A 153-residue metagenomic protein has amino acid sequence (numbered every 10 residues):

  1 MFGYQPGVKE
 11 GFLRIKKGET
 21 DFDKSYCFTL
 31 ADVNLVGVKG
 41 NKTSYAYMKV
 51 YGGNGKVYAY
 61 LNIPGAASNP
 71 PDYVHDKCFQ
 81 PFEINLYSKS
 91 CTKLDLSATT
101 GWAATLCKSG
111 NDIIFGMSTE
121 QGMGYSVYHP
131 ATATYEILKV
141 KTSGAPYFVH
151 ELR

Functional and structural regions predicted by a protein language model:
M1-G55: Acidic, serine/threonine- and glycine-rich low-complexity intrinsically disordered segments that serve as flexible
M1-Q5, N41-K56, I63-P64, A98-S109 (+1 more regions): Structural signature of eukaryotic scaffold interfaces centered on beta-propeller domains
F2-P6, I63-P70, T119-G122: Short glycine/acidic-enriched loop and turn motifs that connect beta-strands
G7-D21, Y73-S88, Y125-T134: Beta-propeller blade signature
F22-G37, E83, S90-A98, E136-T142: Beta-propeller fold detector
V50-I84: Internal helical hairpin/lid segments
C78-M117: C-terminal hydrophobic structural anchor segments that stabilize assembly/packing rather than catalytic chemistry
M117-S118, S126-R153: Blade-level signature of beta-propeller repeat domains, shared across WD40, Kelch, NHL, RCC1 and BNR/Asp-box propellers
